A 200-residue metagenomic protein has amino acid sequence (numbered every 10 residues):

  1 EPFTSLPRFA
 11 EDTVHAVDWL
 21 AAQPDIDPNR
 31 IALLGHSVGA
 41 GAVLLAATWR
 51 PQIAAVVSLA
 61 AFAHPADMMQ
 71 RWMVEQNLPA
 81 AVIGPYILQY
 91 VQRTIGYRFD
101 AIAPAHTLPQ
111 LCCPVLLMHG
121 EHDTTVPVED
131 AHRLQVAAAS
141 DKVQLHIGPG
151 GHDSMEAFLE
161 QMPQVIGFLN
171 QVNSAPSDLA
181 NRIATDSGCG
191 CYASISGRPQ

Functional and structural regions predicted by a protein language model:
E1-P28: Catalytic nucleophile-loop/oxyanion-hole region of alpha/beta-hydrolase and closely related hydrolase-like folds
D25-S37: Alpha/beta-hydrolase fold nucleophile elbow
G35-L45: Glycine-rich nucleophile elbow surrounding the catalytic serine of serine-hydrolase chemistry
L45-Y97, H106, C113: Hydrolase active-site cap/lid region
Q110-C112, L117-H119, D123: Short beta-strand/loop motif that positions the catalytic acidic residue of the alpha/beta-hydrolase fold
T124-D130, A157: Conserved alpha/beta-hydrolase "acid-adjacent" motif
Q135-D153: Catalytic histidine neighborhood in serine/cysteine hydrolases with alpha/beta-hydrolase-type architecture
G150-M162: Catalytic histidine-centered segment of alpha/beta-hydrolase-like enzymes
